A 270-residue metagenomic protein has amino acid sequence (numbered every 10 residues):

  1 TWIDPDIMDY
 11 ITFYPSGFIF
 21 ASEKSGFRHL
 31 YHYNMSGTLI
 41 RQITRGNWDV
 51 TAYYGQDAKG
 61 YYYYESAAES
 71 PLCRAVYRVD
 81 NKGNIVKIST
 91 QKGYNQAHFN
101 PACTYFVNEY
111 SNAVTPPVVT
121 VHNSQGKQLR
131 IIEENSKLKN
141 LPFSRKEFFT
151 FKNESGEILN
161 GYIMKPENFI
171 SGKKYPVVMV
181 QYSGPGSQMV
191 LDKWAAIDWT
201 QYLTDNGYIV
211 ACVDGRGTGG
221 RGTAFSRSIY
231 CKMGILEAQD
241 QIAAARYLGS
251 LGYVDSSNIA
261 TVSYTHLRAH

Functional and structural regions predicted by a protein language model:
T1-D9, S22, N34-D57, S66-E69 (+2 more regions): Multi-bladed beta-propeller domains
Y10-G26, I43-T44, Y63-S70, V107-A113 (+1 more regions): Beta-strand C-termini and the immediately following turn/loop, strongest in propeller blades
Y10-S16, G55-K59, H98-T104: Blade-terminus and WD-like Trp-Asp/Gly-His loop motifs, strongest in beta-propeller folds
T12-S22, R78-V86, K152, E157 (+1 more regions): A short, hydrophobic secondary-structure junction motif
G17-I19, H29, Q42-T44, G60-Y63 (+4 more regions): A general secondary-structure boundary signal
F20, R28, I40-Q42, K87 (+4 more regions): Acidic/polar loop patches that form or flank catalytic/metal-binding clefts of enzymes that bind anionic ligands
F27-Y31, L72-Y77, T115-T120: Structural motif
N95-R268: Serine-hydrolase catalytic core recognition
